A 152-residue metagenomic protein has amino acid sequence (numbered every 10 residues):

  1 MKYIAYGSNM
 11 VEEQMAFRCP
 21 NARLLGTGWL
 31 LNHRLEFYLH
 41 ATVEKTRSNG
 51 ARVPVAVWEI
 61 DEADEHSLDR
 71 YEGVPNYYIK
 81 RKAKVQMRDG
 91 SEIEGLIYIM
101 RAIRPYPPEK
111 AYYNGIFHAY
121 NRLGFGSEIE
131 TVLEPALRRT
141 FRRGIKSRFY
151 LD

Functional and structural regions predicted by a protein language model:
M1-D152: Glycine-aromatic micro-motifs
